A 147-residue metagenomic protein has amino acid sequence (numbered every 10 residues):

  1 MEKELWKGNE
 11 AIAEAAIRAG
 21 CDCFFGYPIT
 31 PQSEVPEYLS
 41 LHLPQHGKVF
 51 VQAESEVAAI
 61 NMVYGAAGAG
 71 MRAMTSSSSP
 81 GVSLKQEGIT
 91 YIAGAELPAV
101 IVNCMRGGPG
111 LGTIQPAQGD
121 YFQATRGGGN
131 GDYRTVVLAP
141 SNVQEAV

Functional and structural regions predicted by a protein language model:
M1-G127: Thiamine diphosphate
P116-V147: Conserved thiamine diphosphate
